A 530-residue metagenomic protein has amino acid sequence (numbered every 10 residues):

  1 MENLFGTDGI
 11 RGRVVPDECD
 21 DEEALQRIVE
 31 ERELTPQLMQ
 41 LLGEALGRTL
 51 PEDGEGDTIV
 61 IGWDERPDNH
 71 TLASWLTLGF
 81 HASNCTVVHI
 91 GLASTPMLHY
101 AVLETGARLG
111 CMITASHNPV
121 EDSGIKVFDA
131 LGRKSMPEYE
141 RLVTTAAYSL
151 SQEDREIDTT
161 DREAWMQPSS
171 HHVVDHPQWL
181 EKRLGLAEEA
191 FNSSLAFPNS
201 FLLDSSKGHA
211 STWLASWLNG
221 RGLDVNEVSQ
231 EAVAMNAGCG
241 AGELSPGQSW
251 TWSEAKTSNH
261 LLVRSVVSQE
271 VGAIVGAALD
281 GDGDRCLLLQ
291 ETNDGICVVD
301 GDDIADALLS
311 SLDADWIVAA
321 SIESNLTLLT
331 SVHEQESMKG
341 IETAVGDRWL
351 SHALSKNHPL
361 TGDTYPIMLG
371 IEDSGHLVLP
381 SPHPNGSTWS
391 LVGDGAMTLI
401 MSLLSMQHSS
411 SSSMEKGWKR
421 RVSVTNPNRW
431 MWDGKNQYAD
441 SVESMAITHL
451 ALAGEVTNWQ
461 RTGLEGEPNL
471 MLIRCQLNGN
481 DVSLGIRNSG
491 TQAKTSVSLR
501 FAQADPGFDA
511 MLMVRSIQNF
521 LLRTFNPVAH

Functional and structural regions predicted by a protein language model:
M1-L76, A82-S83, L109, W165-F201 (+1 more regions): An N-terminal, well-structured beta->alpha segment
R13, S123-E270: Gly/Ser/Thr-enriched, mixed-charge loops and adjacent short helices that form phosphate/oxyanion-binding elements
E52-D122, S216-L288, S355: N-terminal small/polar loop signature for handling phosphorylated ligands or for N-terminal nucleophile
E55-D64, V88, S200-D204, W316-E323 (+1 more regions): Short glycine-rich phosphate-binding loop at a beta-alpha junction
V87-P96, C297-G301, E342-V345: Active-site nucleophile and cofactor-binding loops and adjacent substrate-binding regions of central metabolic enzymes
V120-S123, A130-M136, T145, S253-K339: Replace "Mg2+/Mn2+-dependent" with "divalent metal-dependent
E227-S229, G295-A314, S387-S402: Gly/Ser/Thr-rich active-site loops/lids in small-molecule metabolic enzymes that frequently grip phosphoryl groups
V275, G281, A314-H530: Phosphate-binding and adjacent anionic-ligand microenvironments
